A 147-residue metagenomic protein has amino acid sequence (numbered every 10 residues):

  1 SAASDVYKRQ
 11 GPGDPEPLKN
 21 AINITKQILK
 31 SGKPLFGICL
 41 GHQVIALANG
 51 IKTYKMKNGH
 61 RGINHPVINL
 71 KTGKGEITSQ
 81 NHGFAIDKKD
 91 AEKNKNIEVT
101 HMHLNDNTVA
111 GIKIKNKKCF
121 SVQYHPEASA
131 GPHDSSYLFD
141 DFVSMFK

Functional and structural regions predicted by a protein language model:
A2-Y7: Short, small-residue-biased leader/transition segments that mark boundaries at the very start of proteins
Q10-I77, G83-K88, P132-D141: Cysteine-nucleophile active-site neighborhood
F36, T100, F120: Conserved Rossmann-like nucleotide-binding pocket used by diverse enzymes that bind dinucleotide cofactors
N58, N69, L104, I114 (+1 more regions): Active-site donor-binding loop signature of nucleotide-sugar glycosyltransferases
G73-N116: Catalytic beta-strand/loop cores that center a nucleophilic Ser/Cys/Thr and support acyl-enzyme chemistry
G111-K147: A glycine-centered loop/beta-turn motif at secondary-structure junctions
